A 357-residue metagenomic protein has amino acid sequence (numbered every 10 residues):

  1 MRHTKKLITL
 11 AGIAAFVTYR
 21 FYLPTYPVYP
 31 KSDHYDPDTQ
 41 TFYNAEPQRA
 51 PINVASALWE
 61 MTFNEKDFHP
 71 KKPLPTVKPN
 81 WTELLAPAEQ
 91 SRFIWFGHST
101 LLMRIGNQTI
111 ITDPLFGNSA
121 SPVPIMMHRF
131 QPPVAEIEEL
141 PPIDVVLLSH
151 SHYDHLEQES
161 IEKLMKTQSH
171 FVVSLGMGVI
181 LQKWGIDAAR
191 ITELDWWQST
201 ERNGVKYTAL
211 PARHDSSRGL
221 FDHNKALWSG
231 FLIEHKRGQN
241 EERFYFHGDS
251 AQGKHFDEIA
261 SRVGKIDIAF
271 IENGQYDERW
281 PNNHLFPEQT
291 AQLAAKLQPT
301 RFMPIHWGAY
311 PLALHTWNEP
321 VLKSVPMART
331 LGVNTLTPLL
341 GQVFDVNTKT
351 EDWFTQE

Functional and structural regions predicted by a protein language model:
R2-S121, I125, P133-E136, E234-K236 (+3 more regions): Metallo-beta-lactamase
R20-P30, Y35-P37, V145, H170-V179 (+1 more regions): Cap/insert and terminal regions of metallo-dependent hydrolase folds
F68-A88, S174-E241, K323-L340, N347-K349: Metallo-beta-lactamase
T100-R104, E201-K265, P281, L285-Q289: Catalytic core of the metallo-beta-lactamase
M103, D113, H150, E157 (+6 more regions): Divalent metal-coordination and catalytic microenvironments
P114-F116, S151, A212-R213, G248-S250 (+2 more regions): Active-site metal-binding loops of divalent metal-dependent hydrolases
F116-P133, S216-H223, D277-N283, P311: Acidic/histidine-rich helix-loop elements that form or flank divalent-metal/phosphate-binding sites at the catalytic
I125-V172, G264-F270: Active-site metal-binding motif and surrounding structural segment of the metallo-beta-lactamase
